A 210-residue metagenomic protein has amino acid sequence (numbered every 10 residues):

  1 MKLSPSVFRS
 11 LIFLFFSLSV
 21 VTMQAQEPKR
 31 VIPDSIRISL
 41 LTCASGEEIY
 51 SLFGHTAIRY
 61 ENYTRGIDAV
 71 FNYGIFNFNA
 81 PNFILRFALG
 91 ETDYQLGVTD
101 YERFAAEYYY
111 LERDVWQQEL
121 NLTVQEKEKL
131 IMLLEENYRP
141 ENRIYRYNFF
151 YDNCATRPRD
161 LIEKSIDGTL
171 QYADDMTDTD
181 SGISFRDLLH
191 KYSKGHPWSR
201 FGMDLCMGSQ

Functional and structural regions predicted by a protein language model:
M1-P28: Bacterial Sec-dependent N-terminal signal peptides
R9, V31-P33, T64, H196: A generic structural signal for short, non-catalytic loop/turn and secondary-structure boundary residues
Q24-K29, I58-R59, E102-E107, L188-Y192: Intrinsically disordered, low-complexity boundary segments flanking structured domains
P33-E112: Glycine-rich catalytic cores of cysteine/serine-nucleophile enzymes that process amide/ester linkages in cell-envelope
G46-E47, R113-N121, P140-F149: Second-shell loop/turn segments in exported
H55, D68, Q117-E119, A155 (+1 more regions): Extracellular structured ligand-interaction cores
T123-E135: A structural motif
E136-Q210: Activation targets extended, charge/polar-rich intrinsically disordered C-terminal tails
